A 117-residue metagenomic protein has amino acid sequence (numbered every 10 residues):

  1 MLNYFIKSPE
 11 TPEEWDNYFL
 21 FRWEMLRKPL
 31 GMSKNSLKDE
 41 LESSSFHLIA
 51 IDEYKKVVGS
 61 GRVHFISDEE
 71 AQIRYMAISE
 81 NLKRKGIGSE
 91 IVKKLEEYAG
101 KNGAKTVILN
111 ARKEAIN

Functional and structural regions predicted by a protein language model:
M1-E13: Conserved N-terminal entry element of GNAT/NAT acetyltransferase domains
S8, L20-K34: Helix-loop element at the rim of GNAT/NAT acetyltransferase active sites that forms part of the acceptor-substrate
E13, D68, K113-N117: Short alpha-helical
K38-S43: Short loop/turn motifs at secondary-structure junctions and domain boundaries
I49, K56-H64, E69-A77: Conserved beta-strand in the GNAT
I78, R84-E97: Conserved acetyl-CoA-binding loop-helix of GNAT-fold acetyltransferases
V92, A99-R112: Conserved GNAT acetyl-CoA-binding A-motif
